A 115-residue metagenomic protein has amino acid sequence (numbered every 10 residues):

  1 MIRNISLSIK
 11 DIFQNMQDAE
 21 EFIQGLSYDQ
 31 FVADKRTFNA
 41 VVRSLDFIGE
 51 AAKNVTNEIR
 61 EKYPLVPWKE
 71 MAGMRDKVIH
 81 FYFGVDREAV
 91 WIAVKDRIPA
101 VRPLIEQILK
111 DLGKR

Functional and structural regions predicted by a protein language model:
M1-R115: Solvent-exposed interaction patches of small proteins and small membrane subunits
